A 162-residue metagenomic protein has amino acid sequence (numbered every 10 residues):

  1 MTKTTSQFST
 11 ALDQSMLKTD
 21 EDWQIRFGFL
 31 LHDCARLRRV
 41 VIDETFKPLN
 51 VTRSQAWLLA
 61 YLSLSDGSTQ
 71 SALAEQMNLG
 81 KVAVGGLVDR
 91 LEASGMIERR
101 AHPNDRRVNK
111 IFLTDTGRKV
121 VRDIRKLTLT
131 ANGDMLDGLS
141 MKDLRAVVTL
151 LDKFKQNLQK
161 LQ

Functional and structural regions predicted by a protein language model:
M1-L49: N-terminal leader segment of winged-helix/HTH proteins
S6-T10, R39, D89-D152, Q156: Charged, amphipathic alpha-helical coiled-coil/dimerization segments
L58-L59: Short alpha-helical "packing" element that flanks the helix-turn-helix/winged-helix DNA-binding module
S65-T69: Short capping segments at the starts of secondary-structure elements
A74: The alpha-helix within a helix-turn-helix
G80-A83: Helix-turn-helix DNA-binding motif, specifically the short coil turn and the N-cap/start of the second
